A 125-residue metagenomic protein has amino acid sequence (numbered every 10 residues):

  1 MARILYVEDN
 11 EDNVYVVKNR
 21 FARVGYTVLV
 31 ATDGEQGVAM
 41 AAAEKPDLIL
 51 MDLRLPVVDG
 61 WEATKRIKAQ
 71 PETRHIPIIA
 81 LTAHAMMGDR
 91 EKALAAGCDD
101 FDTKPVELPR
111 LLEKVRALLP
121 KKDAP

Functional and structural regions predicted by a protein language model:
E8, T32: Conserved acidic carboxylate
Y15-R23: Charged docking surfaces used in two-component/phosphorelay signaling
E44-L50, L55: Active-site beta3 strand of CheY-like receiver
P56-V57, R74, M86, P105: The feature encodes the CheY-like receiver
V106-V115: C-terminal output helix
